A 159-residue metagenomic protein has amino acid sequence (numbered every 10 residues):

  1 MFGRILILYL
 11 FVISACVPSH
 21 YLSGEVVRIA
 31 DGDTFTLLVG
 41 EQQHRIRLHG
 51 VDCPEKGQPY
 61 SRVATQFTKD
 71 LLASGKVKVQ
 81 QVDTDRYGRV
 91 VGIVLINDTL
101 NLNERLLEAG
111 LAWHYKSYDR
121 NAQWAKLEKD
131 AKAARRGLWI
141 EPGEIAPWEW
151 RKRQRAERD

Functional and structural regions predicted by a protein language model:
F2-L6, I13-D159: Small beta-barrel nucleic-acid-binding modules, primarily SNase/OB-fold domains and secondarily Tudor-like barrels
